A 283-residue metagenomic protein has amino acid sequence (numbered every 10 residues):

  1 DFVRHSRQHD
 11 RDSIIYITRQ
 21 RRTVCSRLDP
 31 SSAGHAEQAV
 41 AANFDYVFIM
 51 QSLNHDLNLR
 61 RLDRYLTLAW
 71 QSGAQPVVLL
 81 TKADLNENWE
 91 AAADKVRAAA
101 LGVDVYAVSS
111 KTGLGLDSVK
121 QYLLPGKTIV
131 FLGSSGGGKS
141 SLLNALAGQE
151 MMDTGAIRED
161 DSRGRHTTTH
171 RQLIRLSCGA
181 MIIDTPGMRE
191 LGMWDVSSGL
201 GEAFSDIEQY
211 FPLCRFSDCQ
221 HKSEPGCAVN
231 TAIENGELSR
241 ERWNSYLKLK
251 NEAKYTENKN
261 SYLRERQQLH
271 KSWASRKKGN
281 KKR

Functional and structural regions predicted by a protein language model:
D1-D10, T18-N43, A74-P76, A83 (+3 more regions): Helix-rich effector regions associated with P-loop NTPase G domains
S6-D12, L53-H55, S135: Short, charged beta-turn/beta-strand-edge "cap" motif at the junction between a beta-strand and an adjacent loop
F48-S52, L79-T81: Conserved beta-strand segments of the P-loop GTPase G domain that flank and frequently precede/overlap
H55-D56, V130: Short beta-strands and strand-coil junctions in structured, solvent-facing domains, enriched
N58-R60, E87-A91, G192-D195: Conserved ATPase-coupling elements of RecA-like P-loop NTPase cores
R60-Q71: Histidine-anchored nucleotide/phosphate-binding helix
Q75, K82-G137: Canonical P-loop GTPase G-domain recognition
K139-G155: A conserved segment at the C-terminal end of the G1
